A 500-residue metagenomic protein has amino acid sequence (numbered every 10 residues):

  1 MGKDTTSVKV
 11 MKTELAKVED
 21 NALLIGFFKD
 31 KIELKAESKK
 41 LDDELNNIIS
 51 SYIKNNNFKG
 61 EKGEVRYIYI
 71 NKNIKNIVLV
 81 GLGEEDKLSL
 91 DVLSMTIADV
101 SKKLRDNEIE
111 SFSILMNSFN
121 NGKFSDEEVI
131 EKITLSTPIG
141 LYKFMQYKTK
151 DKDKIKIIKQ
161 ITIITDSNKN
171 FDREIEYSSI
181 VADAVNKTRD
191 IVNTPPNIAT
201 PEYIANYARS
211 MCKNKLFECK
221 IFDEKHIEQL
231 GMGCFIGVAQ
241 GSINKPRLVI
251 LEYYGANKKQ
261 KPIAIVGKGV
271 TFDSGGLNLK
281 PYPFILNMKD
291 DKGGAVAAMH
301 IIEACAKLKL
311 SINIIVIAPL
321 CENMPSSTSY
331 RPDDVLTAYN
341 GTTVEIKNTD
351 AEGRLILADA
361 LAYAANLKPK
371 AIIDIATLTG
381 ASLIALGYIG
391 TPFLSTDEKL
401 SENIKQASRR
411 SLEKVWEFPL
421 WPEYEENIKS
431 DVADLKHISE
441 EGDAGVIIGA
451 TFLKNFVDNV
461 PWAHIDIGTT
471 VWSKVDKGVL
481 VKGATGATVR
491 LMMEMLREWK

Functional and structural regions predicted by a protein language model:
M1-P262, V266-G269: Short amphipathic alpha-helical segment within the helicase RecA-like ATPase core that mediates nucleic-acid
G2, T188, A205-K500: A generic structural signal for tightly packed, nonpolar segments enriched in small/aliphatic residues
